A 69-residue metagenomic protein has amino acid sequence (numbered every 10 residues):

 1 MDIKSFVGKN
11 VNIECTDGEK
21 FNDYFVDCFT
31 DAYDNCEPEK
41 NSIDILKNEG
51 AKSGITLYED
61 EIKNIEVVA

Functional and structural regions predicted by a protein language model:
D2-A69: Conserved RNA-binding domains used in RNP assembly and mRNA/RNA metabolism
